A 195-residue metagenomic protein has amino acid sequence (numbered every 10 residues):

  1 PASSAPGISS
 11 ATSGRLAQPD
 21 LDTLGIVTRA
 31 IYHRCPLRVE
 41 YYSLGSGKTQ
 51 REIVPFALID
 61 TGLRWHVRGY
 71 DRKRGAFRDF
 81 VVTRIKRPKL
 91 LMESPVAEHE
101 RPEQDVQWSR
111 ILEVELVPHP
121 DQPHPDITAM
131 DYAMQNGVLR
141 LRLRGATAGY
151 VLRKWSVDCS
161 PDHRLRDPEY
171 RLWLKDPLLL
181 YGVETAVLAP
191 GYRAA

Functional and structural regions predicted by a protein language model:
P1-E40, L152-K154, D158-A194: Bulky hydrophobic/aromatic content
A2-P102: Mid-protein regulatory/catalytic core that forms ligand/cofactor-binding pockets and protein-protein interaction
S43-L44, R72, V82, M134 (+3 more regions): Intrinsically disordered, low-complexity regions enriched in small/polar residues
R68-P168: Surface-exposed, charged, gly/pro-rich loop-and-adjacent secondary-structure segments at domain edges
